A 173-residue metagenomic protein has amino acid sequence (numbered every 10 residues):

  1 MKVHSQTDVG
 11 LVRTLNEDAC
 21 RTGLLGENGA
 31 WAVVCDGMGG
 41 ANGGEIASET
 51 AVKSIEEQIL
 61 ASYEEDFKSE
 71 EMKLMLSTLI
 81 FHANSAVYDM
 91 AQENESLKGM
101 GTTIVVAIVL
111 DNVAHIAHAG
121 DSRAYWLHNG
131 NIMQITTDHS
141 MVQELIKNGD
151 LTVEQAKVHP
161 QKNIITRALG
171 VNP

Functional and structural regions predicted by a protein language model:
M1-P173: PP2C/PPM-type serine/threonine phosphatase catalytic domain
